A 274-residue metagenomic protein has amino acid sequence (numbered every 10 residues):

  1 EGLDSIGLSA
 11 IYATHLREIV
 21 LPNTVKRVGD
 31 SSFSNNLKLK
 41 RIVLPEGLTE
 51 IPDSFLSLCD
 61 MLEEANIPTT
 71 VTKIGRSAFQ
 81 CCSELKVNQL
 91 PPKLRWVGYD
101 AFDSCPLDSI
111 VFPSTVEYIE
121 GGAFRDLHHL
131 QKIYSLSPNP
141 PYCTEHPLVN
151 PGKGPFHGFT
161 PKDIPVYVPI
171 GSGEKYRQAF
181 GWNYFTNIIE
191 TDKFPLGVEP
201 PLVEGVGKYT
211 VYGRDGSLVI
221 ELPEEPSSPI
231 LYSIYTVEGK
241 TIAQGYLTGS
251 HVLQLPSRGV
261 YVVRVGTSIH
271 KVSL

Functional and structural regions predicted by a protein language model:
E1, I11, S31-F33, E46 (+12 more regions): First exposed extracellular module after export/assembly in secreted or surface-exposed proteins
E1-S5, T14-R27, L37-E50, D60-K73 (+5 more regions): Structural signature of tandem-repeat unit edges
G7-A10, G29-S32, P52-F55, G75-A78 (+3 more regions): Consensus positions within tandem repeat domains that build extended binding/scaffold surfaces
L8, F55-S57, Q80, V87-Q89 (+6 more regions): Residue-level detection of beta-strand scaffold positions
D126-L127, L148-K162: Short, conserved loop/helix-junction motifs that constitute active-site signature segments in enzyme catalytic cores
F156-G197: Membrane-proximal C-terminal cap and juxtamembrane stalk of leucine-rich repeat ectodomains
P200-L274: C-terminal outer-membrane/trafficking sorting elements
